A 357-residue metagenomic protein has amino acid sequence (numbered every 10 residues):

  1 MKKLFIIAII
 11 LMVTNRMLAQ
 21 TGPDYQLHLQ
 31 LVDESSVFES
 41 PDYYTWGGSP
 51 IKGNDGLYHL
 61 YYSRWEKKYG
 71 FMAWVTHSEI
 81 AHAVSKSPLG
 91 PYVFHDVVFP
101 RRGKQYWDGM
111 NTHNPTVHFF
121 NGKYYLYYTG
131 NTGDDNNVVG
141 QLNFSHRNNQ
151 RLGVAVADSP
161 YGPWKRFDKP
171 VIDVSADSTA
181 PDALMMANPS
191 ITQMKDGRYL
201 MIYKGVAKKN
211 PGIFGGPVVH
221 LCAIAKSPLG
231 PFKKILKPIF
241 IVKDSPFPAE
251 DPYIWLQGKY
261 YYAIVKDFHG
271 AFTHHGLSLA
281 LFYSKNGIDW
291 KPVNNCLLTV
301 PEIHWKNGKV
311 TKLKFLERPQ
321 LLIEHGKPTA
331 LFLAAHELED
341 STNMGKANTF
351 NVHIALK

Functional and structural regions predicted by a protein language model:
M1-G22: Bacterial Sec-dependent N-terminal signal peptides
A19-K357: Carbohydrate-active catalytic/glycan-binding domains of CAZyme proteins, especially the secreted or lumenal ectodomains
